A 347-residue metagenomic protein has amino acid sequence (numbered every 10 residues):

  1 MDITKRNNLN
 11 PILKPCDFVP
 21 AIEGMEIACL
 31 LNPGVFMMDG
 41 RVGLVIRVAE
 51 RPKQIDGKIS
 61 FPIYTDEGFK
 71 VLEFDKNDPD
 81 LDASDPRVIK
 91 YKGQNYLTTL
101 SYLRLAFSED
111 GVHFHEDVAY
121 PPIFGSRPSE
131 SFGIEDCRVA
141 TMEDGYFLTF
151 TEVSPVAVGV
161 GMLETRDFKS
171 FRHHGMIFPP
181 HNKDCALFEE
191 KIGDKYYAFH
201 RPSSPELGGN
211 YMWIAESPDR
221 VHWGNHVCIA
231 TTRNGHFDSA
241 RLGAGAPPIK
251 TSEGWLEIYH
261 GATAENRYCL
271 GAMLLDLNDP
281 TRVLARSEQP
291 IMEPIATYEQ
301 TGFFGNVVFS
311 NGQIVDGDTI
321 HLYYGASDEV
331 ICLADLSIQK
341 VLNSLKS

Functional and structural regions predicted by a protein language model:
M1-F132, A140-A186, E190-A240, I249-F303 (+2 more regions): Beta-rich carbohydrate-recognition and catalytic domains
E135, C185, A246, F309-N311: Structural signature of WD-repeat beta-propeller blades
N306: Short, flexible loop/turn motifs enriched in small residues
Q313-V315: Electrostatic interaction modules used in gene-expression and signaling proteins
